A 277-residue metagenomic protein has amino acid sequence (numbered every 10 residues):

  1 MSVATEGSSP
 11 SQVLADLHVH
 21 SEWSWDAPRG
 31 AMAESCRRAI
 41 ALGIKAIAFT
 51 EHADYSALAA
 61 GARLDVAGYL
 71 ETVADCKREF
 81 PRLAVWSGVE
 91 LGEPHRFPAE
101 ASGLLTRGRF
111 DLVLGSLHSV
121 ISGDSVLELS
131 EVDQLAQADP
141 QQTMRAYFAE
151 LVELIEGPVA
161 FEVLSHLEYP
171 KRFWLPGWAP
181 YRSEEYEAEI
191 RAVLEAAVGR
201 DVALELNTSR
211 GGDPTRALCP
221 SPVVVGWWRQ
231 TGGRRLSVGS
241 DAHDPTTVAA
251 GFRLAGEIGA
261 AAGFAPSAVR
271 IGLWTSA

Functional and structural regions predicted by a protein language model:
M1-H95, D111, R172-E184, T208 (+3 more regions): An N-terminally biased module of ancient metal coordination in phosphate/nucleic-acid-related enzymes
H18, A39, V113, H166 (+3 more regions): Conserved, mostly hydrophobic/aromatic
I40, T106, I155-G157, R229 (+1 more regions): Non-catalytic positions within long, well-ordered alpha-helices that form the structural scaffold/packing of enzyme
I47-F49, V113, L164, L204 (+2 more regions): Hydrophobic residues within beta-strands of alpha/beta enzymes
A59-G199: Extended substrate/RNA-proximal surfaces in nucleic-acid metabolism proteins
E184-A249, I258-G259, F264-P266: Active-site-adjacent C-terminal substructures of enzyme catalytic domains
G263-A277: Extended, intrinsically disordered, low-complexity segments
